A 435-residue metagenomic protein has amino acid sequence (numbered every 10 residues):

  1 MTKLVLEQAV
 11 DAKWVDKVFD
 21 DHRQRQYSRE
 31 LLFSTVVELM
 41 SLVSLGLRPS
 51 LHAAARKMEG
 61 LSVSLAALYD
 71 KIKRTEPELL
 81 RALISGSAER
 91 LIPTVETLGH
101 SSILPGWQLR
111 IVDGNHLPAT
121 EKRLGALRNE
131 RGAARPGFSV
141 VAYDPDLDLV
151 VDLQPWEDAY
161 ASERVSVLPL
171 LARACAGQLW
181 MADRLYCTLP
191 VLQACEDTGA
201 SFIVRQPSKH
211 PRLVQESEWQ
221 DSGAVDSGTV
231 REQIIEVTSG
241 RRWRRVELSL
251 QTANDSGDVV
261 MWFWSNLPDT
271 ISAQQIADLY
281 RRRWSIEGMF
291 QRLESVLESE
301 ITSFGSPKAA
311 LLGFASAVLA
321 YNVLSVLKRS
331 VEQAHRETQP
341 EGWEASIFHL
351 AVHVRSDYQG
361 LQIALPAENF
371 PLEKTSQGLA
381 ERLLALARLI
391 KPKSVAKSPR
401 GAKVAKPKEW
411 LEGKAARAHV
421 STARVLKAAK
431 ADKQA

Functional and structural regions predicted by a protein language model:
M1-L47, L51-A54, S62-T75, L83 (+6 more regions): Single, function-defining residue in the core of a domain
K57: Residues within the alpha-helical elements of helix-turn-helix
L79: Short, basic-rich loop-to-helix N-cap that marks the start of a DNA-contacting helix
L91-H100: A short, well-structured juxtamembrane/interface segment
N129-E130: Extracellular beta-strand-rich solenoid/capping regions of secreted or surface-exposed proteins that bind or remodel
